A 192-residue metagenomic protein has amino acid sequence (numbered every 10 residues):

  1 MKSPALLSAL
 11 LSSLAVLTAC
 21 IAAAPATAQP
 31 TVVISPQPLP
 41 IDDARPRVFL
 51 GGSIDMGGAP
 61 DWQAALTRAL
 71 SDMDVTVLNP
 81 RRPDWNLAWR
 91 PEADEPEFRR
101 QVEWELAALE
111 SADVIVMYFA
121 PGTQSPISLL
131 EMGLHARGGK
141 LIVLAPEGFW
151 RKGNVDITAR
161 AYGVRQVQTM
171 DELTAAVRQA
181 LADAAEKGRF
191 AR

Functional and structural regions predicted by a protein language model:
M1-S13: Bacterial N-terminal signal peptides that target proteins for export
L17-R192: Conserved catalytic or regulatory cores that recognize and/or transform ribose-phosphate-containing ligands
